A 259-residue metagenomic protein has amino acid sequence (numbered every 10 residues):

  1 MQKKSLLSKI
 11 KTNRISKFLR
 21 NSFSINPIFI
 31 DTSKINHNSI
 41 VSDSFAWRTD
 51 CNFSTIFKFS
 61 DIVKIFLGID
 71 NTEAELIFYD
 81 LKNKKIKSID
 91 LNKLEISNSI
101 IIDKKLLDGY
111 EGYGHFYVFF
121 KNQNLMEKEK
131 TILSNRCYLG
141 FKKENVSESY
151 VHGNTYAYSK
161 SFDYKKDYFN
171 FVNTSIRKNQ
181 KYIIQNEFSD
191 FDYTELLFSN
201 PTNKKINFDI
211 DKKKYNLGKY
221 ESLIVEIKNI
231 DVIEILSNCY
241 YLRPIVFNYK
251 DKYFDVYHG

Functional and structural regions predicted by a protein language model:
Q2-G259: Gly/Pro-rich, tryptophan- and cysteine-flecked surface segments typical of secreted/extracellular proteins
